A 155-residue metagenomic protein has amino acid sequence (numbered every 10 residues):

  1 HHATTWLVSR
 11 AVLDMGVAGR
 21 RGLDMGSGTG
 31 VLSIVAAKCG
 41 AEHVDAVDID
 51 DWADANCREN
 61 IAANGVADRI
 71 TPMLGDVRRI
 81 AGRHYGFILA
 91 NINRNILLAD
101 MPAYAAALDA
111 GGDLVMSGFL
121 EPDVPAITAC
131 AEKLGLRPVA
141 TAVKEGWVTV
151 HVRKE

Functional and structural regions predicted by a protein language model:
H1-V77, A81: Conserved SAM/SAH cofactor-binding pocket of Class I
G40, A62-A67, A106, A110 (+1 more regions): Short helix-capping segments at alpha-helix termini
W52-N56, I96, D123: Conserved short alpha-helix immediately C-terminal to the canonical SAM/SAH-binding motif I of Rossmann-like
F87-A90: Hydrophobic beta-strand segment of the Class I
L98-D113: A short glycine-rich, Lys/Arg-flanked "PGG" loop and its adjoining helix->strand segment in the class I
M116-E121: Short strand-turn motif at the edge of the Rossmann-like AdoMet-binding core
P122-L134: Short alpha-helix
R137-E155: Core SAM-dependent methyltransferase catalytic element
